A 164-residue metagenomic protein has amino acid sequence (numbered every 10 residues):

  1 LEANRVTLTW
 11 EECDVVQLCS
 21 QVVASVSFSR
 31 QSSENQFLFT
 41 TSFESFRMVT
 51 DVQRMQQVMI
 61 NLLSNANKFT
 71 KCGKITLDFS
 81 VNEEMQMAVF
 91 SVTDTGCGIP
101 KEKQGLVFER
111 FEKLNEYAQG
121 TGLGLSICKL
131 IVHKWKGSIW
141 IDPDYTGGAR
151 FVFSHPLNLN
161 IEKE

Functional and structural regions predicted by a protein language model:
L1-W10: Helix-loop junction within the histidine kinase core
T9-D14, Q36-F46: Conserved catalytic submotifs in the C-terminal HATPase_c
F28, C97-G98: Glycine-rich G1-box
A66-N67: Short helix-loop "hinge" at the ATP-lid/N-box region of the Bergerat-fold HATPase_c
I99-F111: Short conserved segment of the HATPase_c
G124, C128: Short alpha-helical Gxxx[C/S/T] motif in the catalytic ATP-binding
